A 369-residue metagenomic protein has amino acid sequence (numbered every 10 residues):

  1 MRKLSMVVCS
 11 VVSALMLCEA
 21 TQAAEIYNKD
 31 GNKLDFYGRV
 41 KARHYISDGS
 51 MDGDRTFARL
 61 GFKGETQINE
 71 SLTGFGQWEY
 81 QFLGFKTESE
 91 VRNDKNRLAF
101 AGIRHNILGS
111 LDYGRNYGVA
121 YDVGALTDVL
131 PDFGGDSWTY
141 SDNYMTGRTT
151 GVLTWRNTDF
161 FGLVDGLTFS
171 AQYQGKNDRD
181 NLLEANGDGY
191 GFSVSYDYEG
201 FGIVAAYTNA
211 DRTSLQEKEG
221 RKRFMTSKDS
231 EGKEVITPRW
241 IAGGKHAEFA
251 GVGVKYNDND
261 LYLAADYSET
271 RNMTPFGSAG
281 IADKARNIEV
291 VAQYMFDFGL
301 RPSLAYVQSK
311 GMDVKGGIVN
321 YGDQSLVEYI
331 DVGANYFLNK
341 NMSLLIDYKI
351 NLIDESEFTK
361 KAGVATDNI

Functional and structural regions predicted by a protein language model:
L17-A23: Sec/Tat signal peptide C-region and signal peptidase I cleavage site
E25-K176, N186-D188, S195-G202: Outer membrane beta-barrel
A42-I46, Y80-G84, Y117-V119, Y173-N177 (+6 more regions): Transmembrane beta-strands of outer-membrane beta-barrel pores
S47-G49, F85-E88, D122-A125, D178-L182 (+4 more regions): Outer-membrane beta-barrel proteins
G61-K63, F100-I103, T154-R156, S193-S195 (+4 more regions): Outer-membrane beta-barrel architecture
I68-G74, I107-L111, F161-L167, G200-A205 (+3 more regions): Repeated loop/turn-to-beta-strand initiation elements of outer-membrane beta-barrel proteins
L153, Y336-L338, A365-I369: Outer-membrane beta-barrel "beta-signal"
G191-V332: Detector for outer-membrane/organellar transmembrane beta-barrel domains, recognizing the amphipathic beta-strand
